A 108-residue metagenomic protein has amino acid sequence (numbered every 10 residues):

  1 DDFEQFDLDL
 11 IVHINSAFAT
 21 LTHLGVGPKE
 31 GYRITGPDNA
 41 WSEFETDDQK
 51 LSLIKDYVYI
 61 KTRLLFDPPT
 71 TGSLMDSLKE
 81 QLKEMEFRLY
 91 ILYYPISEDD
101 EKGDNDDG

Functional and structural regions predicted by a protein language model:
D1-S52, P69, S77, F87-G108: Conserved short "hinge" loops at termini or chain/domain junctions
D56-D67: Short, hydrophobic/amphipathic alpha-helical patches that form generic packing surfaces within helical domains
L82-M85: C-terminal/domain-terminus segments
